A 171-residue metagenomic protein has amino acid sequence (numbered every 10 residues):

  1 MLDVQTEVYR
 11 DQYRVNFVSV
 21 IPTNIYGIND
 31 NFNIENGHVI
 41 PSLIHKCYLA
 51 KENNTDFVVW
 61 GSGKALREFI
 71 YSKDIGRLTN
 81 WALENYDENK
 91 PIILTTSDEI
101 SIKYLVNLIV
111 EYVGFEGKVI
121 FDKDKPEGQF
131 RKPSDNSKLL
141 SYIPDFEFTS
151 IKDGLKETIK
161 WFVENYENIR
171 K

Functional and structural regions predicted by a protein language model:
M1-L2, D11, G27, F121 (+1 more regions): Structured catalytic cores of enzymes that bind and process phosphorylated ligands/cofactors
M1-T23, V39-N53: Active-site Tyr-X1-5-Lys
D3, N33-P41, E68-F69, E99: Short-chain dehydrogenase/reductase
S19-G27, I93-T96: Short beta-strand segments
I28-N31, K138: Short beta-loop-alpha junction of Rossmann-like oxidoreductase domains
D30-N33, G128-Q129: Acidic pyrophosphate-coordinating catalytic loop
L49-K171: C-terminal substrate-binding subdomain of Rossmann-fold SDR/epimerase-dehydratase oxidoreductases
